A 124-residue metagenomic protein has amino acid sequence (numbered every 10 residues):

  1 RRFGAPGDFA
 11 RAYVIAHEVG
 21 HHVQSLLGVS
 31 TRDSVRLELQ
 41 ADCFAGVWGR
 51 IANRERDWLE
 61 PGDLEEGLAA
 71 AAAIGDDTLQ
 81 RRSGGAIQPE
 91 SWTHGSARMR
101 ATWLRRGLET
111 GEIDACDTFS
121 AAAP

Functional and structural regions predicted by a protein language model:
R1-Y13, S30-V35: Short pre-active-site segment immediately N-terminal to the catalytic Zn-binding motif
Y13, H21, L39-G46, A69 (+2 more regions): Solvent-exposed, polar/charged alpha-helical surfaces in well-ordered, non-transmembrane soluble domains, broadly
H17, A41, S96: Residue-level signature of catalytic and energy-coupling elements of molecular machines, predominantly ATP/GTP-dependent
V19-D33, V47-R54: Catalytic Zn2+-binding segment of zinc metalloproteases
V29-R32, R54, W58, G62 (+2 more regions): Surface-exposed, polar/charged faces of alpha-helical domains in mature secreted/periplasmic/lumenal proteins
R36, Q40-Q80: Short helix/loop segments within enzyme catalytic domains that coordinate or immediately flank catalytic cofactors
T78-P124: Pan-zinc metallopeptidase signature
